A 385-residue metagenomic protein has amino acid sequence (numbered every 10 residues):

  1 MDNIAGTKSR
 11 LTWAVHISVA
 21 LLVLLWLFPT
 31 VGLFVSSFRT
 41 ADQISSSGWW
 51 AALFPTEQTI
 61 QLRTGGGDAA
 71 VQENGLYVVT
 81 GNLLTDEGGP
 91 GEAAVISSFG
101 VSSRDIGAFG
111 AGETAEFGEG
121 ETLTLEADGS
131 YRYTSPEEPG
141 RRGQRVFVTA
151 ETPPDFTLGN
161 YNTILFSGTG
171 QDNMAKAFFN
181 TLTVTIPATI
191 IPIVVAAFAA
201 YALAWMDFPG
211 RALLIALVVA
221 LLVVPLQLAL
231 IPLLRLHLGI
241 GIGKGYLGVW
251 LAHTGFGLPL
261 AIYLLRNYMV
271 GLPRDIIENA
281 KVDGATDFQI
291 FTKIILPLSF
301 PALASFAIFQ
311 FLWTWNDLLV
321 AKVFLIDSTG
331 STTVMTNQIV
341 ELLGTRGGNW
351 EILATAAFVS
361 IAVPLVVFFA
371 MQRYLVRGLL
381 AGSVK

Functional and structural regions predicted by a protein language model:
D2-T7, L11-A94, F99-F109, A115-K385: A structural signal for multi-pass alpha-helical bundles of membrane permease subunits that mediate small-molecule
